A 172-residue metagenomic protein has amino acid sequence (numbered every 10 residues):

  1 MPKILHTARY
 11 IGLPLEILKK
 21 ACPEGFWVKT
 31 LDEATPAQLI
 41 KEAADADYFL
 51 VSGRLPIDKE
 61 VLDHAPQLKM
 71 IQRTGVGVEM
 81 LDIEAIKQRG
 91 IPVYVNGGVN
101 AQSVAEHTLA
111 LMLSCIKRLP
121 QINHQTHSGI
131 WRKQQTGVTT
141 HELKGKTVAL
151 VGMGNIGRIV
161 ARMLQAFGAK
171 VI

Functional and structural regions predicted by a protein language model:
M1, L68, K144-T147: Phosphate-coordination loops involved in phosphoryl transfer and adenosine-cofactor binding
M1-A46: N-terminal glycine-/charge-rich "phosphate-binding" loop or analogous flexible N-terminal tail
L5, M70-Q72, P92-Y94, A149 (+1 more regions): Structural detector of well-ordered beta-strand residues that form the stable sheet scaffold of enzyme domains
K19-K20, I40-K41, E84-A85, T139-H141 (+1 more regions): Short secondary-structure boundary/capping segments
F26, I91, A169: Short phosphate-binding/catalytic loops that engage adenosine nucleotides
V28-A34, V51-G53, S128-T136: Short gly/ser/thr-rich secondary-structure transition/capping motifs
D47-H127, T140-H141: Phosphate/diphosphate ligand-binding glycine-rich loop within oxidoreductases
G137-I172: Rossmann-like dinucleotide/phosphate-binding beta-alpha-beta segment
